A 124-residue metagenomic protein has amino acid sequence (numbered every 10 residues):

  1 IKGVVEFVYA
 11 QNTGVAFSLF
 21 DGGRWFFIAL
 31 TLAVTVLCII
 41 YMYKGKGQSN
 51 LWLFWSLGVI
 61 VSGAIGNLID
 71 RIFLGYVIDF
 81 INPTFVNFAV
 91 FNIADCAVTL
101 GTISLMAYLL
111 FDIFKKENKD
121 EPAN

Functional and structural regions predicted by a protein language model:
I1-N124: Alpha-helical transmembrane bundles and membrane-interface segments of multipass inner-membrane proteins
